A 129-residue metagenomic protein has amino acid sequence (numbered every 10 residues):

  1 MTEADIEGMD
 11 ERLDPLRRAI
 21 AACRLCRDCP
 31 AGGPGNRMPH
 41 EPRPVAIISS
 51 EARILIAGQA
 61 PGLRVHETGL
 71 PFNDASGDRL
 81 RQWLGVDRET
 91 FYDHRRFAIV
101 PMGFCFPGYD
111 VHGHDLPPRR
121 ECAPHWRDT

Functional and structural regions predicted by a protein language model:
T2-T129: A polyanion-binding, active-site-adjacent surface
